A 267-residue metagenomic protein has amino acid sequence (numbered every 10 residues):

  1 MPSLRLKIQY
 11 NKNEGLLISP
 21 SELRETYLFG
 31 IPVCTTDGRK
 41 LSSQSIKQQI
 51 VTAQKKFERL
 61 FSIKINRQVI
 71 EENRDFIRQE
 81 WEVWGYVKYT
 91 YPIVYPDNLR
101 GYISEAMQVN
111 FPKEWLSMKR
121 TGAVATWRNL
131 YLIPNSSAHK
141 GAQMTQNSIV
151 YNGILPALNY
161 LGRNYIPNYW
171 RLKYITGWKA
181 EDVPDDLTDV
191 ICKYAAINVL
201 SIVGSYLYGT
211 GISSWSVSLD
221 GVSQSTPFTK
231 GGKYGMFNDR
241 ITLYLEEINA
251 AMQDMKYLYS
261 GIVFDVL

Functional and structural regions predicted by a protein language model:
M1-D189, K193, I202, G235-L267: Conserved short "hinge" loops at termini or chain/domain junctions
I202-S218: Short conserved catalytic/interaction loops centered on acidic-Pro-aromatic/His motifs
S225-F228: Glycine-rich, aromatic-bearing surface loops/beta-hairpins
